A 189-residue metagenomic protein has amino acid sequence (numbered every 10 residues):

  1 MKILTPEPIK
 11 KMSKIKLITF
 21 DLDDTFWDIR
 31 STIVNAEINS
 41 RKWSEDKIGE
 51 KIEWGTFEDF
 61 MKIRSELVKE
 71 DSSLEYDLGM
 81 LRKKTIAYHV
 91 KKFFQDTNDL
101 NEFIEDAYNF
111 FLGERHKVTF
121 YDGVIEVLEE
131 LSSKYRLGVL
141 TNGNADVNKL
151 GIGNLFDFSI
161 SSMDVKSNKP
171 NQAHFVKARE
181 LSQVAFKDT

Functional and structural regions predicted by a protein language model:
K11-F120: N-terminal helical cap/lid subdomain that shapes the substrate entry/recognition surface in HAD-like hydrolases
K11-S13, S133-K134, L181-D188: Glycine-rich phosphate-binding loop signature in dinucleotide/nucleotide-binding domains
F26, V147, H174: Conserved short alpha-helix immediately C-terminal to the canonical SAM/SAH-binding motif I of Rossmann-like
F103-V118, V124-I152, I160-D164, N168: Substrate-recognition element of Asp-dependent hydrolases with the DxDx(T/V) motif
N154-F158, F186-T189: Short acidic capping loops at alpha-helix termini that bridge into adjacent secondary structure
N168-T189: Conserved Lys-Pro-Asp/Glu-containing loop-to-beta segment of HAD-superfamily phosphomonoesterases, centered on
